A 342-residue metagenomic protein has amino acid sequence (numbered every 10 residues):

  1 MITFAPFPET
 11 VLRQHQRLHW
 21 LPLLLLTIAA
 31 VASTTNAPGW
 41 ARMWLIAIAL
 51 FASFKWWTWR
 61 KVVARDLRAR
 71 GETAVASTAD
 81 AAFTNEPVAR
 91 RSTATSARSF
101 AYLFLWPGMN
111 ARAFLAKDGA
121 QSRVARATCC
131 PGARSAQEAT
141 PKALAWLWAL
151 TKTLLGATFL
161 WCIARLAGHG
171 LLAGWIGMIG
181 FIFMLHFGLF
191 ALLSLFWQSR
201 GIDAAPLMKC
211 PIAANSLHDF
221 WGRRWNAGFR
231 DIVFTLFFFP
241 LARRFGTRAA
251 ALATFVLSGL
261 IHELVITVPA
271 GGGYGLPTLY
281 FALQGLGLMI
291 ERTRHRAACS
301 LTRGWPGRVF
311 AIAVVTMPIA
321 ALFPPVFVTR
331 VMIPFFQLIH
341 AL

Functional and structural regions predicted by a protein language model:
I2-H19, A143: N-terminal membrane topogenic signal
H19, G39, M43, A145 (+6 more regions): Residue-level signature of transmembrane alpha-helical entry/exit and packing/kink sites in multi-pass membrane
L23-V31, T158-L160, F238, L257-I266 (+1 more regions): Hydrophobic, membrane-inserted alpha-helices
I28-T73, D80, T84-R123, C129 (+2 more regions): Intramembrane catalytic core of multi-pass membrane enzymes that act on lipidic substrates
V31-T35, F54-V63, I163-A164, R294-H295 (+1 more regions): Specific lipid-exposed transmembrane alpha-helices and their immediate membrane-water interface residues in multi-pass
A49-W57, F183-F187, F281-E291, F335-A341: Alpha-helical transmembrane segments and their membrane-interface exit regions
F187, S194-T267, L301-L342: Membrane-interfacial catalytic/cofactor-binding modules of polytopic membrane enzymes
I266-T278: Interfacial helix-loop-helix junctions of multi-pass membrane proteins
